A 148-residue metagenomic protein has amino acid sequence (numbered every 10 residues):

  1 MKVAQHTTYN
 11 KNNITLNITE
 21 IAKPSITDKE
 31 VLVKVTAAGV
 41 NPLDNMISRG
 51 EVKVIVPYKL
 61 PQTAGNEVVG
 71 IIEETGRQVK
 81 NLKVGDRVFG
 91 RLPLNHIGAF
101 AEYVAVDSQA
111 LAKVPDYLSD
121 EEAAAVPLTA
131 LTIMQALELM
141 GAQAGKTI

Functional and structural regions predicted by a protein language model:
K2, E30-L32, T147: Residues that mark the start of a beta-strand
N10-L16, P42: Short N-terminal binding/cap micro-motifs at the start of the first secondary-structure element
I18-K23, V69-I71, Y103-A105, L111: Conserved hydrophobic/aromatic beta-strand scaffold that supports enzyme active sites
A22-V40, V52-N95: Glycine-rich beta-strand-centered segment in the early N-terminal region that forms part of a ligand/cofactor-binding
L43-R49: Cytochrome P450 core scaffold surrounding the K-helix E-X-X-R motif and the conserved "meander" helix-loop region
I47, V56-K59, V68, F100 (+2 more regions): Hydrophobic alpha-helical segments typical of transmembrane helices and their membrane-interface/capping positions
G90-I148: NAD(P)H dinucleotide-binding glycine-rich loop of Rossmann-like/cofactor-binding domains, especially the beta1-alpha1
